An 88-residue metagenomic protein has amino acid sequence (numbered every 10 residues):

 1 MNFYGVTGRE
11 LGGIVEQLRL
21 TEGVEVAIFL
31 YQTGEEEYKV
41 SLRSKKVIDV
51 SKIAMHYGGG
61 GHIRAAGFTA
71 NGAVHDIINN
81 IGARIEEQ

Functional and structural regions predicted by a protein language model:
M1-E87: Hydrophobic helix-and-loop "lid/oligomerization" segment in the mid-to-C-terminal part of catalytic domains
